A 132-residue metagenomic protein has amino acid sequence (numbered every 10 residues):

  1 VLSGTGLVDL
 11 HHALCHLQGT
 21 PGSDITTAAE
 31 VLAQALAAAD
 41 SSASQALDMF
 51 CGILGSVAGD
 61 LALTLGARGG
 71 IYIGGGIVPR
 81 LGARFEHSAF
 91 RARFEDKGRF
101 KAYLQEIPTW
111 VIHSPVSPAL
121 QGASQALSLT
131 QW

Functional and structural regions predicted by a protein language model:
V1-W132: ATP-binding/phosphotransfer module of carbohydrate and carboxylate kinases, centering on a glycine-rich
